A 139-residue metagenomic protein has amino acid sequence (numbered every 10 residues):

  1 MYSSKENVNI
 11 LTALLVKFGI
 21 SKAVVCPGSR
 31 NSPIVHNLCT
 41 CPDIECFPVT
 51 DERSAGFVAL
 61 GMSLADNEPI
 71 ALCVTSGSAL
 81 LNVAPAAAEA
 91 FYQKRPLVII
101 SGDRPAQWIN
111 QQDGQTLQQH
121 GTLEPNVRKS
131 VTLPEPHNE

Functional and structural regions predicted by a protein language model:
M1-E139: N-terminal alpha/beta PP-like core and its mobile active-site loop of ThDP/TPP-dependent enzymes
